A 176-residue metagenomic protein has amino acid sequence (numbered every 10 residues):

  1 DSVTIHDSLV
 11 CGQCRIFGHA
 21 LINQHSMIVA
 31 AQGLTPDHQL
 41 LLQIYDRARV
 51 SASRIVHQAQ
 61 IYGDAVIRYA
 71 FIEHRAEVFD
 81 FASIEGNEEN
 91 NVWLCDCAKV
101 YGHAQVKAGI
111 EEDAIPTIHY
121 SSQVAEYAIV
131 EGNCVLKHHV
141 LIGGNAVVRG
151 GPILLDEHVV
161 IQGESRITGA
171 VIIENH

Functional and structural regions predicted by a protein language model:
S2-V3, S8-L9, C14, A20 (+26 more regions): Residues at the loop-to-beta-strand transition
